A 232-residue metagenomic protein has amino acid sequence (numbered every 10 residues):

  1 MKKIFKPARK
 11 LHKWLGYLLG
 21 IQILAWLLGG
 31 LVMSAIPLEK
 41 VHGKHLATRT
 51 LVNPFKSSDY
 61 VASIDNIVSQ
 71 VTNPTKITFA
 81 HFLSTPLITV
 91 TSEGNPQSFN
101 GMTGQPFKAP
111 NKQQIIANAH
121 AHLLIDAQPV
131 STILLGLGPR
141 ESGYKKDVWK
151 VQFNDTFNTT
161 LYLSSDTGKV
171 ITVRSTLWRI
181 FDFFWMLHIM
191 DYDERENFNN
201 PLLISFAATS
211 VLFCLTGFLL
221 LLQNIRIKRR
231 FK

Functional and structural regions predicted by a protein language model:
K2-K232: Conserved histidines in hydrophobic membrane contexts and catalytic metal-binding motifs
